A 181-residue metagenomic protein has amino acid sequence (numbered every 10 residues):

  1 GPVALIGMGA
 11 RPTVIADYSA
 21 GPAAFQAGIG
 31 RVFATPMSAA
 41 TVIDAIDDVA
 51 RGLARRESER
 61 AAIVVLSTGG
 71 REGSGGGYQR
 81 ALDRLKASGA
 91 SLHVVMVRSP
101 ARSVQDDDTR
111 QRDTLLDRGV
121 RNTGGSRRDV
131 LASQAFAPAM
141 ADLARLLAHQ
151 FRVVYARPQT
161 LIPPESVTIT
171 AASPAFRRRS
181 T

Functional and structural regions predicted by a protein language model:
V3-L5: Conserved alpha/beta-hydrolase fold motif
G9-S103, T114-D117, R121, G125 (+2 more regions): Exposed acidic/Ser/Thr-rich ligand/metal-binding surfaces
D108: Extended, alpha-helix-rich binding/interface surfaces that flank or overlap catalytic cores and mediate recognition
R127-D129: His/Asp/Glu-enriched short active-site or ligand-binding loop at hydrolase and phosphoryl-transfer sites
A132-T181: C-terminal "exit" segments of structured domains
